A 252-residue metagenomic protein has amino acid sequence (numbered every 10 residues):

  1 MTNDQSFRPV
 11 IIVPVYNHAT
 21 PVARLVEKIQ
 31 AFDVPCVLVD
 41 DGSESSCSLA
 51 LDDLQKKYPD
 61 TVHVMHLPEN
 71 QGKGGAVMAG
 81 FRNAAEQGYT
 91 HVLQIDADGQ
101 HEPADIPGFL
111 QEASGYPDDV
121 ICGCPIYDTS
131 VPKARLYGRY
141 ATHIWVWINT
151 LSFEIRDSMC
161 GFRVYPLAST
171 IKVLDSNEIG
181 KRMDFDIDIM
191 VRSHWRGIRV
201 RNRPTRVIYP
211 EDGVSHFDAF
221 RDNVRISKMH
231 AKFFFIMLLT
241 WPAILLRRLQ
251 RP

Functional and structural regions predicted by a protein language model:
M1-S6, E178-P252: Hydrophobic helical membrane-anchoring modules
R8-V10, P35, D188: Cell-envelope/extracellular polymer assembly enzymes that use nucleotide-activated donors
V10-V13, V37, H66: Short hydrophobic beta-strand elements that form part of the catalytic alpha/beta core underpinning NDP-sugar/donor
N17-A31: Short, well-formed alpha-helical segments that are part of the catalytic scaffolds of diverse glycosyltransferases
D40-A50, G99: A conserved acidic beta->alpha catalytic loop
P68-E69, G74-E86, P103-M183, P210-F217 (+1 more regions): Acceptor/aglycone-binding surface of glycosyltransferases and processive sugar-polymer synthases
Y89-Q100: Short beta-strand-to-loop acidic/aromatic patch adjacent to the donor-nucleotide binding site
I95, I121-C124, R203-T205: Short glycine/serine/threonine-enriched helix-capping/active-site loop that flanks the nucleotide-sugar donor pocket
